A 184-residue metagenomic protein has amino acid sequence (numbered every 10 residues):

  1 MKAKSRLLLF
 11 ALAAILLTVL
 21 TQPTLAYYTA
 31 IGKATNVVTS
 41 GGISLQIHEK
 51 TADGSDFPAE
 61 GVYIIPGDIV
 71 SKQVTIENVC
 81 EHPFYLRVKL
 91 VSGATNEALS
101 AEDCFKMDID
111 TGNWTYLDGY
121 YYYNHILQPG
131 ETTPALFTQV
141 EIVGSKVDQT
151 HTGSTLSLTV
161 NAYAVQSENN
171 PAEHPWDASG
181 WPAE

Functional and structural regions predicted by a protein language model:
M1-L12: N-terminal Sec-pathway targeting helices
S5, L17-T21, Y27-E184: Surface-exposed, hydrophilic segments of mature proteins
